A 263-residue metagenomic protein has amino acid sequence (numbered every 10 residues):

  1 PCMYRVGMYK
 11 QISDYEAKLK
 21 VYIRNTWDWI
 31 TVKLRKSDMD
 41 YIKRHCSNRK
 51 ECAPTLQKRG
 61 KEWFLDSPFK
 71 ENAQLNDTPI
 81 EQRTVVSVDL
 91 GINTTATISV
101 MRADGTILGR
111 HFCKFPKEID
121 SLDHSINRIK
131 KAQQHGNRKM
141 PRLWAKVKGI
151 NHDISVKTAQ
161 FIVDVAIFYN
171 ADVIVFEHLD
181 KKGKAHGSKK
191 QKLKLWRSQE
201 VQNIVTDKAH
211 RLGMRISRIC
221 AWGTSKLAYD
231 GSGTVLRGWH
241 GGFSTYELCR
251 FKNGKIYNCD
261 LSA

Functional and structural regions predicted by a protein language model:
P1-R59, L195: Acidic carboxylate diad motif detector
W63-A263: Positively charged, helix-rich recognition surfaces that bind polyanionic ligands
